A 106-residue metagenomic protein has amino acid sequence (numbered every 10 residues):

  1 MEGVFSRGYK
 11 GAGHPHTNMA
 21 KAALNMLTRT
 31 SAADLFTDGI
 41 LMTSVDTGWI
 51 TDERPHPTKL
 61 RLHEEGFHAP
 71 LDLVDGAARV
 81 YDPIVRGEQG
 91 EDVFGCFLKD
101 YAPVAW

Functional and structural regions predicted by a protein language model:
M1-A23, T28-T37, W49-G66: Catalytic loop of short-chain dehydrogenase/reductase
M1-E2, D46-T51, G87, K99-P103: Short, flexible loop/turn elements at secondary-structure junctions
L35-T47, D92-F97: Conserved Rossmann-fold SDR core element
L60-W106: C-terminal helical subdomain
